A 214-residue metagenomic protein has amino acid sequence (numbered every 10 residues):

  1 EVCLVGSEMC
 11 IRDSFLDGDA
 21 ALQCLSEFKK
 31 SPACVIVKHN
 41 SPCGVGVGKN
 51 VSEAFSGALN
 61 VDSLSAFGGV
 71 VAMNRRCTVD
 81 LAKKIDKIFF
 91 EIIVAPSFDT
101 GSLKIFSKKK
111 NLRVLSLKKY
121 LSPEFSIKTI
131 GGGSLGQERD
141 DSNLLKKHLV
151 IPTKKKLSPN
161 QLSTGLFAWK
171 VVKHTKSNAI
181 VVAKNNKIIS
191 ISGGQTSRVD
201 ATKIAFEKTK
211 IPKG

Functional and structural regions predicted by a protein language model:
E1-G6, C10-I11: Single conserved hydrophobic/aromatic residue that forms the stacking wall/gate of nucleotide- or nucleobase-binding
I36-H39, A72-N74, A183-K184: Short beta-strand segments
C43-L64, V181, N185-G214: Glycine- and Gly-Pro-enriched alpha-helical subdomains that act as flexible, kink-prone "lid/hinge" or packing modules
V45-V51, L81-D86, K104-K108, F125-I130 (+1 more regions): Short acidic, glycine/serine/threonine-rich loops at helix termini
S65-S126: Phosphate/diphosphate-binding loops
P123-P152: Phosphate/diphosphate-binding glycine-rich loops and adjacent basic-rich segments that engage nucleotide
K156-N178: Short, basic/aromatic recognition patches
